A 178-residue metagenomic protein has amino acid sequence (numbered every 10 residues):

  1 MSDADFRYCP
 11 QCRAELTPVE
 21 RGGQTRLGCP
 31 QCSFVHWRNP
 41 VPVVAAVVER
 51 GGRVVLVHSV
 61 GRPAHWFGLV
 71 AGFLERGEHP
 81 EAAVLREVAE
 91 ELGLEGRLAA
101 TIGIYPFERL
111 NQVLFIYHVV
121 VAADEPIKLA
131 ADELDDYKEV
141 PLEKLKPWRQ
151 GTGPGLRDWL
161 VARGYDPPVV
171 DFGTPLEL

Functional and structural regions predicted by a protein language model:
M1-D5, A131-L178: Nudix hydrolase/Nudix homology domain
F6-Y8, R26: Residues immediately within or flanking Cys/His clusters that coordinate Zn2+ in small zinc-binding modules
L16-P18, W37: Short functional micro-motifs and their immediate structural scaffolds
Q24-G68, G96, A100: N-terminal strand-loop-strand
W66-V70, K138-P141: A short, polar/proline- and glycine-enriched secondary-structure boundary/capping micro-motif
G68-I102, Y117: The catalytic Nudix box helix
Y105-K128, K138, L142, W159-L160: Active-site-adjacent beta-strand/loop module that shapes the phosphate/pyrophosphate-binding cleft
